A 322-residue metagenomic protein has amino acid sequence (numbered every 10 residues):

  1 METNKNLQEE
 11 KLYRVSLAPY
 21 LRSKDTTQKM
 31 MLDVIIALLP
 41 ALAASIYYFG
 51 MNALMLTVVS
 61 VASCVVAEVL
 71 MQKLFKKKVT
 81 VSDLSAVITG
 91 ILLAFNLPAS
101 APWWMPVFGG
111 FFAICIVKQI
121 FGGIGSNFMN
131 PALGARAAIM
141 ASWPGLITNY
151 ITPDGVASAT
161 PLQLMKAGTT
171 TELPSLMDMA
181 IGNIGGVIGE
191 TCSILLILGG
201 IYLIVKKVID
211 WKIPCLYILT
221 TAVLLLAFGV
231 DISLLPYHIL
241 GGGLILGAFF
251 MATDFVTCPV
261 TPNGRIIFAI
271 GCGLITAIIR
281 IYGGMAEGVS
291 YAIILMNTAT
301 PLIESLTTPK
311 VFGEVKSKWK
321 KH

Functional and structural regions predicted by a protein language model:
M1-V61, V65, W319: N-terminal signal-anchor module of multipass membrane proteins
D33-A41, L56-E68, S85-G90, A94 (+14 more regions): Alpha-helical transmembrane segments in multi-pass membrane proteins
A41-A44, T89-P98, F112, L196-L203 (+1 more regions): Generic transmembrane alpha-helix motif of multi-pass integral membrane proteins
G50-S63, S100-G109, M179, N183-S193 (+1 more regions): Structural signature of hydrophobic alpha-helical transmembrane segments
V66-K78, I114-G125, L196-K207, F249-C258: C-terminal ends of transmembrane helices
A86, I91-G155: Membrane-interface helix-loop-helix junctions at boundaries between adjacent transmembrane segments
G125-I197: Long hydrophobic alpha-helical segments that form multi-pass transmembrane helix bundles in integral membrane proteins
F128, A132, P236-L244, R265-F268 (+1 more regions): Loop-to-transmembrane alpha-helix initiation sites
